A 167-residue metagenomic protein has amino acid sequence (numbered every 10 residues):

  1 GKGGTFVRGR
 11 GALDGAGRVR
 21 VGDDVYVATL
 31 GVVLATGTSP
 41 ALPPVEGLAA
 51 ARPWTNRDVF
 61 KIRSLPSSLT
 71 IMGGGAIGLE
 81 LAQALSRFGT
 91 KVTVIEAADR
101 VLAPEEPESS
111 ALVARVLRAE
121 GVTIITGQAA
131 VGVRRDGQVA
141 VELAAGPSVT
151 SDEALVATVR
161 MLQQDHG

Functional and structural regions predicted by a protein language model:
G1, T5-R20, G89-G167: A Rossmann-like FAD-binding core segment of flavoenzymes
G4, R8, D14-A16, V21-R52 (+1 more regions): Glycine/serine-rich phosphate-binding loop and adjoining beta1-alpha1 elements at the start of nucleotide-handling
V25, L30-G31, S68-T70, K91 (+2 more regions): Structural signature of beta-strand start/N-cap positions in the alpha/beta core of ABC transporter nucleotide-binding
V32-D58, A144-G167: Glycine-rich beta-alpha-beta "Rossmann" dinucleotide-binding loop(s) and their flanking helix/strand
T36-T90: Glycine-rich dinucleotide-binding loop and its adjacent helix/turn
